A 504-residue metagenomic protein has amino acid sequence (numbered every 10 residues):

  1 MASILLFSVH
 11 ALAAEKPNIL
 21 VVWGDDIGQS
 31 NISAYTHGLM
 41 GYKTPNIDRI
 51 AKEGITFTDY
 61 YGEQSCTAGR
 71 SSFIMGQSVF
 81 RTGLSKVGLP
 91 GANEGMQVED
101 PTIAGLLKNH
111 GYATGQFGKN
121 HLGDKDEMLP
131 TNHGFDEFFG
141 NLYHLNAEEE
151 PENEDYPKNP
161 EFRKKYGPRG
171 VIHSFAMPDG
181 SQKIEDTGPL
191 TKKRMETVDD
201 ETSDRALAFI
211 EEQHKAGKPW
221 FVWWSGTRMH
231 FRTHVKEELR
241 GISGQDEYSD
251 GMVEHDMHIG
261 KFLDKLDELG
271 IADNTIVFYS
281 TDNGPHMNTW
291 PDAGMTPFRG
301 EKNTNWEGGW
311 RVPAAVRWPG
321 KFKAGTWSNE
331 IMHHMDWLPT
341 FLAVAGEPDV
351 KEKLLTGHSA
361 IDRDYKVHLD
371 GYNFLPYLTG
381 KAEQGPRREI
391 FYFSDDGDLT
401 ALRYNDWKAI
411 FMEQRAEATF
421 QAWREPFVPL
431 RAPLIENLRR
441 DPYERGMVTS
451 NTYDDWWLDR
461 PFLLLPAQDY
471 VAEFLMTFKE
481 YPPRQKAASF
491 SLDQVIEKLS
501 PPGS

Functional and structural regions predicted by a protein language model:
M1-S8: Bacterial N-terminal signal peptides
A11-P429, P433, P442-R445, T449-S504: Formylglycine-dependent sulfatase
